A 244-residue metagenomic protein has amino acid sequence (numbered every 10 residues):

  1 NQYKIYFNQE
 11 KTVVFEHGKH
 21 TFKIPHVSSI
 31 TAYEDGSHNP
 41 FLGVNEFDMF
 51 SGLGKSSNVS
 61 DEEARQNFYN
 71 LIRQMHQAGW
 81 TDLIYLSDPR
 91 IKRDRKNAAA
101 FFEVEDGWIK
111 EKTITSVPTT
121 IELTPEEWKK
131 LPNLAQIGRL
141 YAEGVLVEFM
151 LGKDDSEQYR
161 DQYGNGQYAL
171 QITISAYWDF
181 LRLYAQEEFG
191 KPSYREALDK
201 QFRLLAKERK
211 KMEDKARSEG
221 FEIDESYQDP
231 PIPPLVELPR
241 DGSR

Functional and structural regions predicted by a protein language model:
N1-F50: Compositionally biased P/S/T/G-rich terminal and signal peptide-adjacent segments that lie outside catalytic cores
Q2-I5, G79, I84, S193 (+2 more regions): Intrinsically disordered, low-complexity N-terminal regions enriched in serine/proline/glycine with scattered basic
N8-K11, I24-S29, S60, V117-T119 (+2 more regions): A short linear-motif detector with a strong N-terminal bias
H20-F41, K112, T124, Q136-G138 (+2 more regions): Broad, structure-driven detector of short, well-ordered beta-strand segments within folded domains
Y33-T120, T124-L134, Q162-Q171, Y177-R203 (+1 more regions): Long, charged/polar, surface-exposed segments that mediate recognition or autoinhibition
R182-R244: Hydrophilic extracytoplasmic domains
